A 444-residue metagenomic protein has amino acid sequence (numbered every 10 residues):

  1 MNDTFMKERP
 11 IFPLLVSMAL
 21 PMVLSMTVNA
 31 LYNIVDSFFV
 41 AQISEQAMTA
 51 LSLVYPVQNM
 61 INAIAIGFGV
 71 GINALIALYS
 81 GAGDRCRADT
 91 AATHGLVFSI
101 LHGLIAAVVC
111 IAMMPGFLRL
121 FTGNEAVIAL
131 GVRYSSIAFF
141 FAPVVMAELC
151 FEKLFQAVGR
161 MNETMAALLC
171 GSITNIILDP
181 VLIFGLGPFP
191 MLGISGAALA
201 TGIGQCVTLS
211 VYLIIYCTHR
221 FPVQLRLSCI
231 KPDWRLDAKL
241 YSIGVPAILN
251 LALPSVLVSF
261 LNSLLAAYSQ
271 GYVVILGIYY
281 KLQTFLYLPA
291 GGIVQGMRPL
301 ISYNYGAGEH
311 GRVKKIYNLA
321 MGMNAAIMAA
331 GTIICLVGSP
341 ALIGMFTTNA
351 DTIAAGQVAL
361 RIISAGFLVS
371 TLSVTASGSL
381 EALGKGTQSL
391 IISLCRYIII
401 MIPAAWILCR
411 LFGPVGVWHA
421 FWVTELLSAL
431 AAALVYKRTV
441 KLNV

Functional and structural regions predicted by a protein language model:
M1-A19, I76-P143, F189-V245, I301-G366 (+1 more regions): Short alpha-helical transmembrane segments in multi-pass integral membrane proteins
E8, F12-L31, V35, V57-I64 (+6 more regions): Residue-level signal for short hydrophobic patches within transmembrane helices of multi-pass membrane transporters
S17-D36, I137, G171, G204-T208 (+4 more regions): Transmembrane helical elements of multi-pass membrane transporters/channels
T27, L31-T49, L118-E125, V181-L192 (+4 more regions): Helix-terminus/linker motif at the lipid-water interface of multi-pass membrane proteins
F39-N59, E125-L130, I194-G196, L236-I243 (+5 more regions): Interfacial/gating helices of multi-pass transporter permease domains
M48-V108, V145-T164, N262, I275-S339 (+1 more regions): Small-residue-rich hydrophobic transmembrane alpha-helices
M60-A63, A107, N175-P180, L209-L213 (+4 more regions): Hydrophobic transmembrane alpha-helices of multi-pass small-molecule transporters
G69, N73, A138-Q156, T164-S172 (+5 more regions): Short runs within selected transmembrane alpha-helices of multi-pass transporters and secretion channels
